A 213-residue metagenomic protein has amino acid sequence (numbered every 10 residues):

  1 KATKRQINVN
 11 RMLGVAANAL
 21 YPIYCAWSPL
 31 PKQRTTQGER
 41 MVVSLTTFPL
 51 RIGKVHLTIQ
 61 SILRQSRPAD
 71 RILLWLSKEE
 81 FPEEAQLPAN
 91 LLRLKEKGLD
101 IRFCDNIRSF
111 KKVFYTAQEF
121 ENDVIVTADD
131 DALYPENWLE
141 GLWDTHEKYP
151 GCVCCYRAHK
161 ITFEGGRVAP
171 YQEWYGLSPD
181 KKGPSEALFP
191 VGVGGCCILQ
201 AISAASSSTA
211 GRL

Functional and structural regions predicted by a protein language model:
K1-R64: N-proximal low-complexity "stem/linker" segments adjacent to membrane-targeting elements
E39-V42, L63-L74, K97-L99, D123: Short loop->beta transition adjacent to catalytic acidic/histidine clusters or analogous donor-positioning motifs
T58-D70, K78-E79, N90-L94: Short, acidic, metal-binding catalytic loop of nucleotide-sugar glycosyltransferases
L73-S77, C155: Short internal beta-strands
L92-R108: Conserved donor nucleotide-binding strand/loop of the catalytic core
C104, V113-V124: Active-site nucleotide-sugar/metal-binding loop of Leloir-type enzymes
N122-L133: Short beta-strand-to-loop acidic/aromatic patch adjacent to the donor-nucleotide binding site
P135-G211: Conserved catalytic core of nucleotide-sugar-dependent glycosyltransferases
